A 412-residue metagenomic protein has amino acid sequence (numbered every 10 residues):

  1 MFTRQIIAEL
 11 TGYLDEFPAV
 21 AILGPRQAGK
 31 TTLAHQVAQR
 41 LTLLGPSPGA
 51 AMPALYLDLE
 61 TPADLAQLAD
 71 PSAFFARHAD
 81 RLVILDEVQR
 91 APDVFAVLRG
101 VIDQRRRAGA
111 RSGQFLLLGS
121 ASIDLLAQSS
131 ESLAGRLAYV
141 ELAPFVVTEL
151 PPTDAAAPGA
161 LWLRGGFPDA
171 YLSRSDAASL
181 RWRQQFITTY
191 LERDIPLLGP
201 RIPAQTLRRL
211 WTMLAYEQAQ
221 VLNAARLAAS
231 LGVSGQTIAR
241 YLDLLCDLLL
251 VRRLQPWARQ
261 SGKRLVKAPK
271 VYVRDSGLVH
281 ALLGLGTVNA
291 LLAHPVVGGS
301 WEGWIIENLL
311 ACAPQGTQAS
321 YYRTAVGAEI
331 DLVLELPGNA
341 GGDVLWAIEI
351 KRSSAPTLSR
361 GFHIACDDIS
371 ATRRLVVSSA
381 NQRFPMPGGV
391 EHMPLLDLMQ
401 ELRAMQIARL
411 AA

Functional and structural regions predicted by a protein language model:
M1-L14: Pre-Walker A adenine-sensing motif
I22: Hydrophobic anchor at the beta1->P-loop junction of P-loop NTPases
P25: P-loop (Walker A) phosphate-binding loop of NTP-binding proteins
K30: Conserved lysine of the Walker
L33, V37: Hydrophobic positions on the alpha1 helix immediately C-terminal to the Walker A/P-loop
F95-L117, E131: Conserved catalytic/switch belt of AAA+ P-loop NTPases
S112-G113, S120-S122, L126-A225, L249-L250: Interdomain motor-coupling "hinge/lid" segment immediately C-terminal to the ATP-binding subdomain of NTP-driven enzymes
D176, L180-V344: Accessory nucleic acid-recognition modules appended to NTPase machines
